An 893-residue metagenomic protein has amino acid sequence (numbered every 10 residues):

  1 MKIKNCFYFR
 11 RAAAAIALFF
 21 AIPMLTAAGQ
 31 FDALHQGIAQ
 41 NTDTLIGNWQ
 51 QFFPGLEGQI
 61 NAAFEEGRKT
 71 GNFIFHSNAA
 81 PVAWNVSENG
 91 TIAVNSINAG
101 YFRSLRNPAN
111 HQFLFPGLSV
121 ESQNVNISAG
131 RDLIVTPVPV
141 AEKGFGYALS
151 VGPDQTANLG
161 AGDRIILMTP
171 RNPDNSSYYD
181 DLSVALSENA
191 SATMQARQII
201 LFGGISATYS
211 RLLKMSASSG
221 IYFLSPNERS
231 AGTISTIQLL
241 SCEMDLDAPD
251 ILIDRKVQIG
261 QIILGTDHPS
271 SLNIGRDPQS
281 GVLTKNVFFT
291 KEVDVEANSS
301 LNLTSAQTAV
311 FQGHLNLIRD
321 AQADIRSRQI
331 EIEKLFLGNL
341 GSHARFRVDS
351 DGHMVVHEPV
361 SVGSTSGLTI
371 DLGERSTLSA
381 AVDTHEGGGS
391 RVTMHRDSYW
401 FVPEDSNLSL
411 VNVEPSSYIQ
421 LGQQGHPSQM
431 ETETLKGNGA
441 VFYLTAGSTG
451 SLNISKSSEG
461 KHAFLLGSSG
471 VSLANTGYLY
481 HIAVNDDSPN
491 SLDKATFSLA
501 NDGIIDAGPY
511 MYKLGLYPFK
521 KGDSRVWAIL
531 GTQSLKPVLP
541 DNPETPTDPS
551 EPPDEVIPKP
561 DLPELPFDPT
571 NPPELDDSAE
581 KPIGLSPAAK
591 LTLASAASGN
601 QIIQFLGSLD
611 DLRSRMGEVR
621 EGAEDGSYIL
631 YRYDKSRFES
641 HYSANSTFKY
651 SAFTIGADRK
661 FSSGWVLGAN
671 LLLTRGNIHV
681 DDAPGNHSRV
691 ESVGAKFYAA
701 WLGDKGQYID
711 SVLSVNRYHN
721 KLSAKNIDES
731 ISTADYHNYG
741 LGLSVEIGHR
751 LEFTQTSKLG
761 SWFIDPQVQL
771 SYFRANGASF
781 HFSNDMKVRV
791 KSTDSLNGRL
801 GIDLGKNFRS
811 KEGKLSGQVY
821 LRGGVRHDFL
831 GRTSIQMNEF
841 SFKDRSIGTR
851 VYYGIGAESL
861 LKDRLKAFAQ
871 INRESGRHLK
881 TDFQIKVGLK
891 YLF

Functional and structural regions predicted by a protein language model:
K2-Y8, A14, A27-I38, T449 (+2 more regions): Outer-membrane translocation/initiation segment of Type V secreted surface proteins
A27-Q36, D43-N85, T91, N98-N124 (+7 more regions): Extracellular beta-strand/beta-solenoid scaffold signature
D294, L303, Q312-H314, I318 (+2 more regions): Extracellular beta-strand/loop-rich repeat segments of large surface/secreted proteins
S376, A623-S627, S663-L667, K705-I709 (+7 more regions): Outer-envelope beta-barrel architecture signal
D561-K758, I871-N872, R877, D882: Outer membrane beta-barrel translocator domains of Type V secretion systems
S627-Y631, A669-L671, F697-A699, I709-L713 (+6 more regions): Membrane-embedded beta-strand positions of outer-membrane beta-barrel proteins
H641-K649, D681-N686, H719-H737, R774-L796 (+1 more regions): Solvent-exposed, glycine/polar-rich loop segments of beta-barrel outer-membrane systems
K696, R774, M786-F893: Outer membrane beta-barrel transmembrane domains
